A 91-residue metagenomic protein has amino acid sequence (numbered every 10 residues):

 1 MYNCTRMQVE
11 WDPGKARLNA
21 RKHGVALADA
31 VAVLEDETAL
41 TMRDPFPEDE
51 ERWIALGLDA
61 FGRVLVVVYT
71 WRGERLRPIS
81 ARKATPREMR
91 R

Functional and structural regions predicted by a protein language model:
M1-R91: Ribonuclease/tRNase effector modules and their secretory precursors
